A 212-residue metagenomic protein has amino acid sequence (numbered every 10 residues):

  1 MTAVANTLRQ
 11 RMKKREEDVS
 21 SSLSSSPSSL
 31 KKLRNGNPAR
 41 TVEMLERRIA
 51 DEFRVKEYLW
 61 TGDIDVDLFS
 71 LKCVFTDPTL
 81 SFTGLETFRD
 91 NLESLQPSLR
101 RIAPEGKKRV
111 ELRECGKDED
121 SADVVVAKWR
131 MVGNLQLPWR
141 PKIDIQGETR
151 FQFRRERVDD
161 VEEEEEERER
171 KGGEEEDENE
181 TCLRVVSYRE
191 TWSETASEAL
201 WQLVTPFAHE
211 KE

Functional and structural regions predicted by a protein language model:
M1-E212: C-terminal and inter-domain tail/linker signature
